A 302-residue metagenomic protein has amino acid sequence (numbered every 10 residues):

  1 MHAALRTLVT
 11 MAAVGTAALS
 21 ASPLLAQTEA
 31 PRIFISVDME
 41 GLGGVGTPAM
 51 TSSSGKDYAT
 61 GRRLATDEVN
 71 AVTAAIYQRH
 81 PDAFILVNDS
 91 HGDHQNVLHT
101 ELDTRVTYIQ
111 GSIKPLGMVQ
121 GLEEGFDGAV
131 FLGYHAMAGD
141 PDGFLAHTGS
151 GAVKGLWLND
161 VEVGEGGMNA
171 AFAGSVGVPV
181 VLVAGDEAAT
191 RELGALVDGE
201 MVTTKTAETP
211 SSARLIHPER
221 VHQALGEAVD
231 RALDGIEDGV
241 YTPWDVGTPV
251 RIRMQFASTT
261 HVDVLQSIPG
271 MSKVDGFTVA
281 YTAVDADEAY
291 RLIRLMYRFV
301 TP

Functional and structural regions predicted by a protein language model:
M1-A12: Bacterial N-terminal signal peptides that target proteins for export
A21-S22: N-terminal signal peptide c-region/cleavage motif recognized by signal peptidases
T51-A71: Short catalytic helix/loop segments, enriched in acidic residues and glycine and frequently bearing histidine
F84, V221, G226-P302: C-terminal accessory domains and tails appended to enzymatic cores
T104-L122: A glycine-rich helix N-cap at a beta->alpha junction
S150-V176, G185-A188: Active-site glycine-rich loop that binds ribose-phosphate moieties when present
G174-V180, A184-L233: Active-site rim beta-loop-alpha module in soluble metabolic enzymes
